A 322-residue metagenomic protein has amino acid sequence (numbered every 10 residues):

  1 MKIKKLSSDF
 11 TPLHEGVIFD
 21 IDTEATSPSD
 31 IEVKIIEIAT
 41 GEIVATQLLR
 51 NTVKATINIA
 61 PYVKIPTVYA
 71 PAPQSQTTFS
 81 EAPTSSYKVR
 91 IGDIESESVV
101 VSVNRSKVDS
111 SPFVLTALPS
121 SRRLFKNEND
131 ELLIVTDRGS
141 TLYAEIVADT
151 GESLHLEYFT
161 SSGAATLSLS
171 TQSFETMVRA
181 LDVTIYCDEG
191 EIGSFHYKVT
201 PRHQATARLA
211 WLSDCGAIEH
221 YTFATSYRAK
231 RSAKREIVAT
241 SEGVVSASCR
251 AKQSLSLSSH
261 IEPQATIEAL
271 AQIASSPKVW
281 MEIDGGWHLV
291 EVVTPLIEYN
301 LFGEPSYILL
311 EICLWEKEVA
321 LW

Functional and structural regions predicted by a protein language model:
M1-A205: Preference for solvent-exposed, low-hydrophobicity sequence contexts
K2-P12, T26-P28, K126-R138, L169-V178 (+1 more regions): Extracellular/virion structural assembly segments
